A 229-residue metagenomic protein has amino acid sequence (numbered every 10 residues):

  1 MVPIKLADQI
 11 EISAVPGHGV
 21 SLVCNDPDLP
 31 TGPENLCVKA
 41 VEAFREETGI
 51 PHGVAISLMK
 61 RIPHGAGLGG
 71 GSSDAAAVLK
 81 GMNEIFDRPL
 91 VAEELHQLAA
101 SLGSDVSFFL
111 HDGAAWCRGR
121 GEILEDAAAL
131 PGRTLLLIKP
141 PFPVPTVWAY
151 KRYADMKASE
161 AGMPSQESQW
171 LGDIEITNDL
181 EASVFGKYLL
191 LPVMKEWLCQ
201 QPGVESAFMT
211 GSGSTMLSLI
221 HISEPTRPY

Functional and structural regions predicted by a protein language model:
M1-A66, E84, R88-E93, A129-L130 (+1 more regions): ATP-binding N-lobe of GHMP and related small-molecule kinases
I10-I12, C37, G71, I138 (+3 more regions): Residue-level signal for inorganic ion chemistry
H18-P30, V78, A100, Q169-N178: Short, basic/glycine-rich phosphate-binding loops at helix/coil junctions that contact nucleotide phosphates
G53, A75, L79-W116: Contiguous, small/hydrophobic- and glycine-enriched helical/loop subdomains that border and often "cap" functional
S57-F86, S104, S206-M216: Glycine/serine-rich anion-binding loops at beta->alpha junctions that coordinate negatively charged ligand groups
F109-H111, A115-S206, L219: Conserved, helical-rich catalytic subdomain that frames metal- and/or nucleotide-binding sites in enzyme alpha/beta
I220-Y229: Single conserved hydrophobic/aromatic residue that forms the stacking wall/gate of nucleotide- or nucleobase-binding
